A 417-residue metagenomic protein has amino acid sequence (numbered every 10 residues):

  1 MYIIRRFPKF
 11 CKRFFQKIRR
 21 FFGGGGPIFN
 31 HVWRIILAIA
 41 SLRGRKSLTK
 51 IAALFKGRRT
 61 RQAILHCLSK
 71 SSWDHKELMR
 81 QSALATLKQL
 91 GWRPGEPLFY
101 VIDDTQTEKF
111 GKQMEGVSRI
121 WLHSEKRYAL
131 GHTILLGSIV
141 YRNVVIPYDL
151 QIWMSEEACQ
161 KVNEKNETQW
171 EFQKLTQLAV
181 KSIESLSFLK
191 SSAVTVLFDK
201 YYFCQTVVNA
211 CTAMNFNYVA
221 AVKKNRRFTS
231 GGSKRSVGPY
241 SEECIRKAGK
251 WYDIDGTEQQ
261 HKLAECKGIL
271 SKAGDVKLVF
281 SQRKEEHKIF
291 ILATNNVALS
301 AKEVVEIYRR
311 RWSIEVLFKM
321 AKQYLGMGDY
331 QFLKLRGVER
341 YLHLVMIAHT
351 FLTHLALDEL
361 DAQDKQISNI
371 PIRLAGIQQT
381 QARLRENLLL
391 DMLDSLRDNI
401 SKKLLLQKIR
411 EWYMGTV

Functional and structural regions predicted by a protein language model:
M1-H75, M79: Gly/serine-rich nucleotide phosphate-binding loop at the start of the catalytic core of nucleotide/ADP-ribose-handling
A38, L68-E156, Q260-K267: Active-site-proximal, Lys/Arg-enriched surface segment that forms a nucleic-acid-binding/basic interface patch
I51, E96-F110, G137, T195-Y202 (+4 more regions): Short, conserved catalytic/metal-binding motifs centered on acidic residues
R61-H66, S72, S124-S192, V276-I291 (+1 more regions): Electropositive, glycine- and tryptophan-enriched low-complexity nucleic-acid-binding patches
Q106, S300-F332: Short amphipathic alpha-helical "interface-anchor" segments enriched in bulky aromatics
K161-V279, Q363-L374, I409-R410, G415: An internal, acidic/charged active-site-proximal segment that coordinates divalent cations and/or engages
D329-E386: Basic, amphipathic alpha-helical segments enriched in Lys/Arg and hydrophobic/aromatic residues
D361, I372-V417: Long, low-complexity C-terminal extensions of enzymes
